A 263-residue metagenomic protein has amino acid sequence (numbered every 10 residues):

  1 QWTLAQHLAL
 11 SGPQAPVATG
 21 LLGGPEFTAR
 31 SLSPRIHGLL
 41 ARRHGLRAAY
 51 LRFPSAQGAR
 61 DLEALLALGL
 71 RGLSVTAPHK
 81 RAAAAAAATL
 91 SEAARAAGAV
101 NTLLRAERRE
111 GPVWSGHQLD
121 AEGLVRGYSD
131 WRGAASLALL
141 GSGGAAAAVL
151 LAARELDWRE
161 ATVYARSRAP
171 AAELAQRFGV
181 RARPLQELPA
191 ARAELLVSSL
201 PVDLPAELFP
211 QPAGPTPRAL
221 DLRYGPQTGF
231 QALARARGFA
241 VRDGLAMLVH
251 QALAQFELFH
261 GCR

Functional and structural regions predicted by a protein language model:
T3, L8-W131, P226, R237: Phosphate/diphosphate ligand-binding glycine-rich loop within oxidoreductases
G23, Q118-A121, Y128, A134-W158 (+1 more regions): Glycine-rich adenosine-cofactor-binding loop
R71, E194-L195, P217: Conserved acidic residues
T76, V197-L200, L222: Short, well-ordered coil/turn residues at beta-beta hairpins and beta-strand->alpha-helix junctions within
A82, D203-L222: Rossmann-fold NAD(P) dinucleotide-binding segment
L156-F178: NAD(P)-binding Rossmann-fold cofactor-contacting core
G179-A193: Short acidic low-complexity segments
R218-R263: Rossmann-fold NAD(P)-binding glycine/threonine-rich loop
